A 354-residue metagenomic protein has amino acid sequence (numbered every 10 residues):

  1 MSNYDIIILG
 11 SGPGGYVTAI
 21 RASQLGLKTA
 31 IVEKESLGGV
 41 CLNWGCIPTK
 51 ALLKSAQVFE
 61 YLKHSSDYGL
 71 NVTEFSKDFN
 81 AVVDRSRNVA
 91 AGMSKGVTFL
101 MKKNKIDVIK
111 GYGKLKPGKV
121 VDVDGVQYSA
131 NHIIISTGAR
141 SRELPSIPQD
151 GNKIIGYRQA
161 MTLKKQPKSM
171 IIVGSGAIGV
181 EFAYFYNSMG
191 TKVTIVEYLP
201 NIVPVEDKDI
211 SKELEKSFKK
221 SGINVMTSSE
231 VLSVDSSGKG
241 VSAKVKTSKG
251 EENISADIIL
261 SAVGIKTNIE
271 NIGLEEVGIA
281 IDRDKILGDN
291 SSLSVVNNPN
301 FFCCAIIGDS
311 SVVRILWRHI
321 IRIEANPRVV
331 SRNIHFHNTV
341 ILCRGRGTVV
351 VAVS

Functional and structural regions predicted by a protein language model:
M1-G12, Q166-G176: Beta1/beta-strand and adjacent pyrophosphate-binding region of the FAD-binding site in flavoprotein oxidoreductases
S2-Y4, I20-L27, V32-Q166, L199-V203 (+6 more regions): Glycine-rich flavin
Y4-I31, G179-N187: N-terminal Rossmann-like FAD-binding beta1-loop-alpha1 element of flavoenzymes
I7-L9, G113, Y128-G138, V173 (+2 more regions): Short hydrophobic core segments
D150-Q166, N253, I258-R314: FAD-site-proximal beta/loop scaffold in flavoenzymes
K153, K164-E206: Rossmann-like NAD(P)H-binding beta-loop-alpha module
N298, E324, S331-F336, V349 (+1 more regions): Intrinsic low-complexity, disordered N-terminal segments enriched in polar/charged/small residues
